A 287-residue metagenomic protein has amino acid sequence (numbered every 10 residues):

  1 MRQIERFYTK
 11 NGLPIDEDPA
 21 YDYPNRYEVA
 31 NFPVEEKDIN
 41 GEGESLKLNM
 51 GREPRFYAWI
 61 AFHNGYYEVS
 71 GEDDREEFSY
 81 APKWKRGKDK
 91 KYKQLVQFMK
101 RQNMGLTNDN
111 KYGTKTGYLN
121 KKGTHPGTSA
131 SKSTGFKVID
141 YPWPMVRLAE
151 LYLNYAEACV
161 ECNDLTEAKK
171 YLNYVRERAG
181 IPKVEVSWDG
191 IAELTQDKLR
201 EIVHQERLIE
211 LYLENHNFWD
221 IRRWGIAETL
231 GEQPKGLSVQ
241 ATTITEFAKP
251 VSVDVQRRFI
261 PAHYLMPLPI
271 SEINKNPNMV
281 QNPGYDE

Functional and structural regions predicted by a protein language model:
M1-L13, E17-P19, N108, G113 (+5 more regions): Long, intrinsically disordered, low-complexity segments
M1-R2, Y8-L13, Y21, R26-R147: Flexible, polar/acidic helix-loop-strand segments at domain edges
L48, E150, T195: Short, glycine/acidic-rich beta->alpha junctions
